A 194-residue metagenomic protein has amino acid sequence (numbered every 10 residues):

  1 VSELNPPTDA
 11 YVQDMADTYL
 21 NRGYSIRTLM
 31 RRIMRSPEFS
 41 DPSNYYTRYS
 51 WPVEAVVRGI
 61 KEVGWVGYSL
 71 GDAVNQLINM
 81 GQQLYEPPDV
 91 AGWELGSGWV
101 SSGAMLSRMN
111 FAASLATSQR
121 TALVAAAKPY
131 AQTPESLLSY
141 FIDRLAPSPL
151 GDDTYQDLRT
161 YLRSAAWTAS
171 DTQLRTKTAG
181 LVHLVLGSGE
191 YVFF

Functional and structural regions predicted by a protein language model:
V1-R22, M30-F194: Flexible, low-complexity segments enriched for small/polar residues
